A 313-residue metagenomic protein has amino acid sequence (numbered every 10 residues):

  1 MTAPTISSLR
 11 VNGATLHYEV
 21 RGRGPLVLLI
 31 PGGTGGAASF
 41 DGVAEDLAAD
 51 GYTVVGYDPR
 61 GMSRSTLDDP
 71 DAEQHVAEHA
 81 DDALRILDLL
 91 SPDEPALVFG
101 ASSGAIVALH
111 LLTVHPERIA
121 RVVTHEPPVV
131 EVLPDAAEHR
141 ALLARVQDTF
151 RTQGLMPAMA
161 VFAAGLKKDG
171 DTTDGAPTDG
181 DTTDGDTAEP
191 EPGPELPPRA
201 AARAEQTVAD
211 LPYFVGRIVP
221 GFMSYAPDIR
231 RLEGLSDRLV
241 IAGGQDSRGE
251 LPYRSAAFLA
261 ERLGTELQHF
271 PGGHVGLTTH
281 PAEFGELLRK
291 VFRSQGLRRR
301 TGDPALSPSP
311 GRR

Functional and structural regions predicted by a protein language model:
S7-T66: Conserved HGGG/HGGXW glycine-rich cap/lid loop of the alpha/beta-hydrolase fold
V55-Y57, A101, H125, A242 (+1 more regions): The conserved SAM/SAH-binding core of class I Rossmann-like methyltransferase domains, concentrating on the hydrophobic
D58-M62, P128, P271-G273: Short beta-to-alpha linker loops that shape the active-site pocket of alpha/beta-hydrolase fold enzymes
G61-A96: Active-site loop/oxyanion-hole signature of alpha/beta-hydrolase fold enzymes
E94-L133: Conserved hydrolase catalytic core segment
T124, P128-G154: A catalytic-pocket lid/entrance helix-loop region that shapes and gates access to the active site across common
A144, T149-F258, T265-E266: Alpha/beta-hydrolase
R262-R313: Catalytic active-site module of serine/aspartate enzymes centered on a nucleophile-bearing elbow/loop
